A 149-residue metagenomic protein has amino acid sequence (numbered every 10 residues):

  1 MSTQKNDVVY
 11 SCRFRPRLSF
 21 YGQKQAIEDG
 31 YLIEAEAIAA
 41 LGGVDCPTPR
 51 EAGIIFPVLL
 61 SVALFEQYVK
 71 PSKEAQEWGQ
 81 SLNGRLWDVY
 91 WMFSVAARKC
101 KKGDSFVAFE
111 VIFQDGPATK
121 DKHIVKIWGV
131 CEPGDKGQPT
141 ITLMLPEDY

Functional and structural regions predicted by a protein language model:
M1-G103: N-terminal "domain-start" segment
A63-Y149: Functional cores of ribonucleases/endoribonucleases
